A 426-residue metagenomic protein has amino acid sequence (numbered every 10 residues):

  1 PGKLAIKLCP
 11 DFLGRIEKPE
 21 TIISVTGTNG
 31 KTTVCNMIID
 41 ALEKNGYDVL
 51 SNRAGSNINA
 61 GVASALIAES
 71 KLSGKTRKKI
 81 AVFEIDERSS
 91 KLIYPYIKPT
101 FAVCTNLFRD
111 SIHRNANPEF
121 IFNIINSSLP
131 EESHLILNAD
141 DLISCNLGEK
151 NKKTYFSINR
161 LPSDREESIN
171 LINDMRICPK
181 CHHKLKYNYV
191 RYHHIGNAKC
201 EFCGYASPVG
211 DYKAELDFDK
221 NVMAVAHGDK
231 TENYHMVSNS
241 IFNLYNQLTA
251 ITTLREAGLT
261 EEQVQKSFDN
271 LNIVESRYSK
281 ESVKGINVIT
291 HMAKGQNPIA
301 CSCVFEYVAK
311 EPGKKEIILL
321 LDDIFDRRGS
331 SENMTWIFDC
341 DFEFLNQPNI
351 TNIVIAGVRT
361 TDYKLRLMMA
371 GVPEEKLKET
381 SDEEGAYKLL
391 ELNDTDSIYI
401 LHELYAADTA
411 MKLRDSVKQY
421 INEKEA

Functional and structural regions predicted by a protein language model:
P1-R176: Phosphate-binding loop of NTP-binding sites
L4, E43, K230, R255 (+1 more regions): Short polybasic/polar patches that bind polyanions
E20, F108-K284: Acidic, Mg2+-coordinating active-site environments of NTP-dependent enzymes
T28, S56-N57, I241, G258 (+2 more regions): Short, surface-exposed acidic/glycine-rich loop or hinge patches that mediate macromolecular interfaces
C35, K91-I93, H113-R114, N146-G148 (+7 more regions): Short glycine-/acidic-enriched loop or helix-start segments at secondary-structure transitions that form or flank
I38, L42, V62-L66, Q247-A257 (+1 more regions): Buried hydrophobic packing segments
V49-R53, N233-I241, V288-T290: A short glycine/serine-rich beta->alpha loop
M175-C178, H182, I195-G204, T252-L259 (+2 more regions): ATP-dependent carboxylate-amine ligase
